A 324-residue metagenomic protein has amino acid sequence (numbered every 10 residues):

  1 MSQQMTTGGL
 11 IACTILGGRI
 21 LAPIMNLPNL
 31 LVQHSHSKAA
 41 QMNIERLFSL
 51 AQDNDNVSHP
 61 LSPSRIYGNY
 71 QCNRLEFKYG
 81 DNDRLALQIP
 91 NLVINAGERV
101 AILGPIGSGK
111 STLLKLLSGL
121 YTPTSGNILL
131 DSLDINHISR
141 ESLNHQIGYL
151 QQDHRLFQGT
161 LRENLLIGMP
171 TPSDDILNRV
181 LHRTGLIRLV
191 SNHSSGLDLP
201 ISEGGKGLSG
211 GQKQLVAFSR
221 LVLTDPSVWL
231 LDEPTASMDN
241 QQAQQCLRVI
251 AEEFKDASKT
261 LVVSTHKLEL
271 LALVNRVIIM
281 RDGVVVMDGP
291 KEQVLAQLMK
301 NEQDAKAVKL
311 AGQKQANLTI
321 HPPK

Functional and structural regions predicted by a protein language model:
I20-L47: Cytosolic ends of transmembrane helices, especially the final helix of ABC transmembrane type-1 domains
R46, L129, R162-S202, L247-R248 (+2 more regions): ABC ATPase nucleotide-binding domain helical subdomain, centered on the C-loop/LSGGQ "ABC signature"
F48-A101, D134, R179, E252: Primarily ABC-family ATPase nucleotide-binding module
L103-P105: The feature captures the beta-strand-to-loop junction immediately N-terminal to the Walker
S118: Helix-to-loop junction immediately C-terminal to a conserved catalytic motif
W229-E233: Catalytic Walker B motif of ABC-type/P-loop ATPase nucleotide-binding domains
